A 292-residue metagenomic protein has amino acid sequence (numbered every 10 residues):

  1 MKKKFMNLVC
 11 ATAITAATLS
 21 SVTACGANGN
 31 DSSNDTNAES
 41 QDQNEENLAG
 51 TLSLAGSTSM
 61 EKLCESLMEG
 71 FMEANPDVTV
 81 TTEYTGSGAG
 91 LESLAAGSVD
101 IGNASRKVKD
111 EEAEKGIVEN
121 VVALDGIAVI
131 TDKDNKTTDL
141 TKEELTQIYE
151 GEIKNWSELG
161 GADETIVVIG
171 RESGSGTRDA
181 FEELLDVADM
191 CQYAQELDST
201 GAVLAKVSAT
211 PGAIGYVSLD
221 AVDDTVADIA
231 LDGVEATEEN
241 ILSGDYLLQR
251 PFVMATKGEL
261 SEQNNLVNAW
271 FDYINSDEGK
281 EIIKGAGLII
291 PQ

Functional and structural regions predicted by a protein language model:
M1-A11: Bacterial N-terminal signal peptides that target proteins for export
K3, G26-G88, E92-A96, D100-Q292: Exported/periplasmic ABC-transporter solute-binding proteins
C10-L19: Hydrophobic helical h-region of N-terminal Sec-dependent signal peptides in bacterial secretory/periplasmic proteins
S20-A24: C-terminal motif of bacterial Sec signal peptides marking the signal peptidase cleavage site
